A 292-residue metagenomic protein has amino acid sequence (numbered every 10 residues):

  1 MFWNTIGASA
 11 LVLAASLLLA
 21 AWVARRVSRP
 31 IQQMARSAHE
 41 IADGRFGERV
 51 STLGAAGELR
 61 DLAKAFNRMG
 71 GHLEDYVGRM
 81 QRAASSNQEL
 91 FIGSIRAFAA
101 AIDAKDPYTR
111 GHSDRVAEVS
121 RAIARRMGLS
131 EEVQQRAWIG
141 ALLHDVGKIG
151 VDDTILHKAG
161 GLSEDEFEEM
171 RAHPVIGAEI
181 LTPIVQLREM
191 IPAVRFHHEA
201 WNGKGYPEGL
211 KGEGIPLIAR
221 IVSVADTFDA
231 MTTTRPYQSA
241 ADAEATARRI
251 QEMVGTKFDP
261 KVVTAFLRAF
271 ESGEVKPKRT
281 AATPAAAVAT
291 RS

Functional and structural regions predicted by a protein language model:
M1-A8: Membrane-interface helix-start motif
A8-R29: Cytosolic-side ends of inner-membrane transmembrane helices, especially those that anchor bacterial signal-transduction
A20-V23, S51-A55, K105, T109: Alpha-helix N-cap/helix-initiation motif
R26-I41, E48-G71, Y76: HAMP signal relay modules and closely related sensory coiled-coil linkers that couple transmembrane inputs to cytosolic
E40, A65, H72-D75, R79 (+3 more regions): Signal-transducing coiled-coil linker
F46-G47, V275: Conserved hydrophobic residue
R82-S85, I92-S292: Metal-dependent catalytic cores of enzymes that make or break cyclic nucleotides and related phosphoester linkages
